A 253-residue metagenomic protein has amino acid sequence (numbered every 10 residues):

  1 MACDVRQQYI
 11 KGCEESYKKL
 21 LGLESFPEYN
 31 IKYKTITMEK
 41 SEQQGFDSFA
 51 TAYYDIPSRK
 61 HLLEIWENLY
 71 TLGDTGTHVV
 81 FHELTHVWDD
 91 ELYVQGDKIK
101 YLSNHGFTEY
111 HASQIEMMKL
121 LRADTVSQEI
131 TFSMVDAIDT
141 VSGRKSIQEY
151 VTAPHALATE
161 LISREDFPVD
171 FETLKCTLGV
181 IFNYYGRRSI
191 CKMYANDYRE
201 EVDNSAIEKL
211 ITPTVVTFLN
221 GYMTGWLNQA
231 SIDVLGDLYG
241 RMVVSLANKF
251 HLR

Functional and structural regions predicted by a protein language model:
A2-I65, Y70, L120-A123, V243-R253: Auxiliary, metal-adjacent structural segments of Zn-dependent hydrolase domains
S16, H111-K119, L210-F218: Amphipathic alpha-helical segments that form well-ordered structural scaffolds and often line/cohere around active
Y70-T71, Y93-K100: Acidic/His metal-coordination segments adjacent to aromatic residues that form catalytic metal sites in metalloenzymes
T75, V79, S103-Q114, E149 (+1 more regions): Short, well-structured alpha-helical interface segments that form or flank functional binding sites
T75-V94: Active-site recognition of the HExxH zinc-binding catalytic motif
K100-I138: Post-HExxH zinc-binding segment in Zn-dependent metallohydrolases
Q114, S133-P154: Active-site-proximal or metal-binding-adjacent scaffold patches in catalytic folds
K145-R253: Pan-zinc metallopeptidase signature
